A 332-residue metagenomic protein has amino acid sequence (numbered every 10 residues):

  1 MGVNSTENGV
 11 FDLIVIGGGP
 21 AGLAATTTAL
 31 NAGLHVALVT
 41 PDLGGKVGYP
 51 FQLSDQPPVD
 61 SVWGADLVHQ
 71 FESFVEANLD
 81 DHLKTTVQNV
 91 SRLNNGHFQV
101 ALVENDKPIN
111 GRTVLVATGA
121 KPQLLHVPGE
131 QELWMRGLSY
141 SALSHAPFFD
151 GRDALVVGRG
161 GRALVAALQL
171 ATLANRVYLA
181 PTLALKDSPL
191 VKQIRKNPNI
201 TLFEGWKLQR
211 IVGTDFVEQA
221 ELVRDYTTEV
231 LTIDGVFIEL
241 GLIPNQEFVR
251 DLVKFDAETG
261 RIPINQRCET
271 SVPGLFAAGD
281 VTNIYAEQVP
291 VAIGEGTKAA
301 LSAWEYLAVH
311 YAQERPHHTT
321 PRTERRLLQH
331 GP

Functional and structural regions predicted by a protein language model:
G2-V3, N8, N31, H126 (+3 more regions): FAD-site-proximal beta/loop scaffold in flavoenzymes
V3-N78, G158-D187: Beta1-alpha1 glycine-rich phosphate/pyrophosphate-binding loop at the start of Rossmann-like nucleotide-binding domains
G9, V75-N110, T172-Q266, E305-P332: A Rossmann-like FAD-binding core segment of flavoenzymes
V10-D12, K84, D150-R152, G205 (+1 more regions): Phosphate-coordination loops involved in phosphoryl transfer and adenosine-cofactor binding
T26-T28, L164-A166, V281-H330: A conserved FAD-binding loop/helix module that cradles the flavin
H82-E104, P108-F148: Glycine/small-residue-rich loop that forms an oxyanion/phosphate-binding "nest" at active or ligand-binding sites
